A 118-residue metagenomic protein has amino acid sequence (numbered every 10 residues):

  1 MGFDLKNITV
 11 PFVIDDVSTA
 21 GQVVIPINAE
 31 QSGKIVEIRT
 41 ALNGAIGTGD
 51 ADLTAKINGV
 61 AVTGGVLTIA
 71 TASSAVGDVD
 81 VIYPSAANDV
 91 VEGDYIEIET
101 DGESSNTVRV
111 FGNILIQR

Functional and structural regions predicted by a protein language model:
G2-R118: Surface-exposed, low-hydrophobicity beta-strand/loop segments enriched in small/polar/acidic residues
